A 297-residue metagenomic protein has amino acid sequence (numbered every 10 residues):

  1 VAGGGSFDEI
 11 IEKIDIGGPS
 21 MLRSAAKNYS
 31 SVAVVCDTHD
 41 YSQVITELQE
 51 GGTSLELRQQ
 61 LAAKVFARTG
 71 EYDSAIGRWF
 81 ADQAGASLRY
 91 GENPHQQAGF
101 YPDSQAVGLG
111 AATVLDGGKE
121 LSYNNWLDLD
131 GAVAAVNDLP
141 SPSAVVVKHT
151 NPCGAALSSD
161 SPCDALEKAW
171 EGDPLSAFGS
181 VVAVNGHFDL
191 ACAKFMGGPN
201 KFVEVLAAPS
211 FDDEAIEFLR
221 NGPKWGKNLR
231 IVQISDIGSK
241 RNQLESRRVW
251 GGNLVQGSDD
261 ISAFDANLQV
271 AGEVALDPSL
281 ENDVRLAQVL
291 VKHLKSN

Functional and structural regions predicted by a protein language model:
V1-G77, S159, G186, K224: Active-site loop-to-helix "anion-binding N-cap" substructures in soluble metabolic enzymes
R68-N297: ATP-dependent carboxylate/acyl-activation modules
